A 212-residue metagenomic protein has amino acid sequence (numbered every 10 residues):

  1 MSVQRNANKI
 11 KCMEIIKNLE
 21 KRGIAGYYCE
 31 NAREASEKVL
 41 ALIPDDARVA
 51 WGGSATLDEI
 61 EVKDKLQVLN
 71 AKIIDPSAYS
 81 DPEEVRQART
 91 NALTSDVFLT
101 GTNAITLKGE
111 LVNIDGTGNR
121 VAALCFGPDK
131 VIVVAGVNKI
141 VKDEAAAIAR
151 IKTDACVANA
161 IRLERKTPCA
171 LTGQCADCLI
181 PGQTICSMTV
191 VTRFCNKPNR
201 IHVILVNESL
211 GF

Functional and structural regions predicted by a protein language model:
M1-N8: Glycine- and acidic-residue-enriched helix-capping/strand-helix junction motifs
S2, I24-G26, V137: Short, flexible active-site loop motifs that bind/organize anionic cofactors or intermediates
N8-R89, T94-L99: N-terminal active-site beta-alpha-beta segment that forms phosphate/nucleotide-binding and substrate-recognition loops
L93-F212: Conserved phosphate- and dinucleotide-binding cores of soluble alpha/beta proteins, encompassing both enzyme active
